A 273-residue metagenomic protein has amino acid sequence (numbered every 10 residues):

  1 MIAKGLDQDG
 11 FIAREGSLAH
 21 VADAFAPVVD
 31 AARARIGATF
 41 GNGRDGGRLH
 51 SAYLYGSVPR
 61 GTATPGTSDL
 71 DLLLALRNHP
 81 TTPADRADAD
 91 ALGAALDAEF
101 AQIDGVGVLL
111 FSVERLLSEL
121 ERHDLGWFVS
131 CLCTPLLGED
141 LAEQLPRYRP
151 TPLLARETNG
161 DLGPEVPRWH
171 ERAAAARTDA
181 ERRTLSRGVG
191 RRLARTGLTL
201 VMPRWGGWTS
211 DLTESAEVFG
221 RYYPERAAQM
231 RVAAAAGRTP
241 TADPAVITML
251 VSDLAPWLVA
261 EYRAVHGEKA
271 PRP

Functional and structural regions predicted by a protein language model:
M1-H50, R226-A228, R272-P273: Helical scaffold of the NTase/Pol beta-like nucleotidyltransferase catalytic core
I2-A24, P83-T184: Conserved NTP/Mg2+-binding pocket subregion across the NTase superfamily
I2-D7, L141-P273: Conserved nucleotidyltransferase catalytic core and NTase-mimicking acidic/glycine-rich helix/loop elements in nucleic
P27-R35, D88-A95, D253: Long, highly charged amphipathic alpha-helices
R48-S51, D104-V106: Residue-level recognition of the N-termini of beta-strands and the immediately preceding loop/turn
Y53-A91, G107-L110: Catalytic metal-binding acidic patch
G61-T64, L116-R122, T241: Short, solvent-exposed polar/charged micro-motifs at secondary-structure junctions
T67, D124, G188, R192: Short, well-structured alpha-helical interface segments that form or flank functional binding sites
